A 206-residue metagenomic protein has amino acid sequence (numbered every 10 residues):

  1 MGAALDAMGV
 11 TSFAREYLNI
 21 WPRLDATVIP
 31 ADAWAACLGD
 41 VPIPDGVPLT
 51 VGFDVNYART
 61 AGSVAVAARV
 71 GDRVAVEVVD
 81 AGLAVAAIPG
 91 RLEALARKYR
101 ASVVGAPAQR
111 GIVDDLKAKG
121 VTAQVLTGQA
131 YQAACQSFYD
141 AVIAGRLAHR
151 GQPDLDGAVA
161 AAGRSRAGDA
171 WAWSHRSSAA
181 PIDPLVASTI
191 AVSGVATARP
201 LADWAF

Functional and structural regions predicted by a protein language model:
M1-F53: ATPase catalytic-site recognition across NTP-hydrolyzing enzymes
A7, T11, R15, A58 (+5 more regions): Conserved structured core elements
S12-I20, T27-A36, P107, H149-G157 (+2 more regions): Short coil/turn segments at secondary-structure boundaries
L24-T27, Y57-A61, D72-A75, A84-A87 (+3 more regions): Flexible loop/turn segments at secondary-structure boundaries
L38, T60-P107: Nucleic-acid-processing active sites and adjacent nucleic-acid-binding tracks, predominantly divalent metal-dependent
I43-R69: Gly/Thr-rich phosphate-binding beta-strand-loop-beta motif of the actin/hexokinase/Hsp70
A75-E77, D115-R199, W204: Metal-dependent DNA phosphodiester-chemistry modules and their immediately adjacent helices/loops in DNA-processing
